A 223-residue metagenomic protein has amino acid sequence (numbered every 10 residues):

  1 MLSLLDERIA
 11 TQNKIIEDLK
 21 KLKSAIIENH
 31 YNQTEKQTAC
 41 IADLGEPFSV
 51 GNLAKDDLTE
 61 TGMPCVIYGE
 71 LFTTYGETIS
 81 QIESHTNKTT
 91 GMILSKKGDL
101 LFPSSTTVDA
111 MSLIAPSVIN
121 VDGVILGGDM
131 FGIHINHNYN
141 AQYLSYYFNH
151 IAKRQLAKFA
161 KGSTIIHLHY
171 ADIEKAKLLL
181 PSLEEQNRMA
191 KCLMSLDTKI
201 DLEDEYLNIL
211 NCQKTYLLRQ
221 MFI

Functional and structural regions predicted by a protein language model:
M1-K36, E184-I223: Amphipathic alpha-helical segments with low aromatic content
N29-G51, K175: Non-catalytic DNA-recognition/assembly elements of restriction-modification systems
A39-A42, G69, G128, A171: Structural detector for helix-capping/boundary residues
A42-K55, G69-L100: Sequence-specific dsDNA recognition surfaces
I67-Y68, N87-H150: A short beta-sheet element
F72, T107, S182: Flexible, active-site-proximal loop/turn residues at the rims of small-molecule/cofactor binding pockets and catalytic
G123-F131, K161-E184: A short glycine-rich beta-alpha junction/loop motif
K153-A157: Right-handed beta-helix
